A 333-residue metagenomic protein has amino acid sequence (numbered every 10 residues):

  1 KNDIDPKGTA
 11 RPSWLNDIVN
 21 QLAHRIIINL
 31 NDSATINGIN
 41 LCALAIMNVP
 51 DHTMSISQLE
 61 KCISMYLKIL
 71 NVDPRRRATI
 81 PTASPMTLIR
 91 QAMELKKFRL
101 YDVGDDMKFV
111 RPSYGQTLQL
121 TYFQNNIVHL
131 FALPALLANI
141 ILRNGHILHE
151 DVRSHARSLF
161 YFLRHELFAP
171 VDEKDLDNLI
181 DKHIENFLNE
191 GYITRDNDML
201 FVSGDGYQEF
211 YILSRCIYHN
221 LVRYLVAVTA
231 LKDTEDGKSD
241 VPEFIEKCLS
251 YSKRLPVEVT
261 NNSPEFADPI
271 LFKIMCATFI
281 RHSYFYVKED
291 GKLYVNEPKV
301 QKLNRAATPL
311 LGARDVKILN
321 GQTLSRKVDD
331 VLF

Functional and structural regions predicted by a protein language model:
K1-F333: Membrane-interfacial terminal anchoring regions of lipid-handling membrane enzymes
